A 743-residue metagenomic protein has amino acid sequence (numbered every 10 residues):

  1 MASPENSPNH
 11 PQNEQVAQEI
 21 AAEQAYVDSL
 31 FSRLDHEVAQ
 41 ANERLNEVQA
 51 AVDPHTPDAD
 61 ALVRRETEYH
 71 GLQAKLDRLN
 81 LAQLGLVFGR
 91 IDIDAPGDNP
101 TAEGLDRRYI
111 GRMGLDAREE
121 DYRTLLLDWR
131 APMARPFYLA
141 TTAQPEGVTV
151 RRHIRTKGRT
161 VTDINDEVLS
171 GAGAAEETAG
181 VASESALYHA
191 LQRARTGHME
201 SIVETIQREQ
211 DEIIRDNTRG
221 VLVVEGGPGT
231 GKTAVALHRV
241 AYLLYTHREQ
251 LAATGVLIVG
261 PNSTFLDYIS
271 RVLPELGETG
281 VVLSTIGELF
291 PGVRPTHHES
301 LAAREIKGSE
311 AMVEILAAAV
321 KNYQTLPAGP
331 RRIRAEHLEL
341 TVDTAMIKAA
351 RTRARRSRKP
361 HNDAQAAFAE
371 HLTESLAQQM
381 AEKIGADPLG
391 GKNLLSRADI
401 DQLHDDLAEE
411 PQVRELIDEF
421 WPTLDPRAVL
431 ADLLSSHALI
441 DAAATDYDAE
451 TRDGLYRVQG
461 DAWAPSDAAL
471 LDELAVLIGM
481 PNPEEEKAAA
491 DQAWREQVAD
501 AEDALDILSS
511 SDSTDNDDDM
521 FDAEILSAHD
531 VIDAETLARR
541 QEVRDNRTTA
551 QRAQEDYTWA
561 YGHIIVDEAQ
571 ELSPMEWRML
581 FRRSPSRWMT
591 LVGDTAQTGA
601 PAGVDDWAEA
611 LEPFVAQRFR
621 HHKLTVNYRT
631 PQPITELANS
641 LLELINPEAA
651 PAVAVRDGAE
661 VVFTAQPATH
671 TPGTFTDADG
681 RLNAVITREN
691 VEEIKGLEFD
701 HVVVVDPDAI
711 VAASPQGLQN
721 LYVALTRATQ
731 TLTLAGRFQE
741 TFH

Functional and structural regions predicted by a protein language model:
M1-V203, Q207-E212, T536-R540, F742: Extended, charged low-complexity regulatory segments
A2, A41-L45, G97-P100, G287-P291 (+5 more regions): Alpha-helical structural signal
A2-R44, L84, K157, H189-N322 (+4 more regions): P-loop NTPase Walker
Q192, G255, V259, A302-E310 (+7 more regions): Hydrophobic alpha-helical scaffolding
Q207, D211, R215-T218, A241 (+5 more regions): Amphipathic, well-packed alpha-helical segments that form the structural scaffold of globular domains
E249, T254, S263, D267-K307 (+3 more regions): Conserved helicase motor core of SF1/SF2 NTP-dependent helicases
E299-M380: ATP-hydrolysis module of ASCE/P-loop NTPase motor domains, specifically the Walker B Asp-Glu catalytic pair
A345-H563, L572-W577: Conserved helicase NTPase catalytic core signature
